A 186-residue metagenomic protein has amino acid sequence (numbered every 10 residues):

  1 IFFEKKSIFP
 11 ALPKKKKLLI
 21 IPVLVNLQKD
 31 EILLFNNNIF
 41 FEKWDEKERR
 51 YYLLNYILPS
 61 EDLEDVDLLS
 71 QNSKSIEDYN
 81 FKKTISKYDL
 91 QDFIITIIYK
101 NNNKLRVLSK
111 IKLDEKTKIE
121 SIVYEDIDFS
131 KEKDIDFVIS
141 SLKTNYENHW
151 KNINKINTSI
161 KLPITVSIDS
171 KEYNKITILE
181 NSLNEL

Functional and structural regions predicted by a protein language model:
I1, I85-E132: Amphipathic beta-strand/beta-sheet edge segments enriched in Tyr/Trp
I1-N26, D30-F35: Signal peptide-directed extracytoplasmic domains
E4-S7, E77-Y79, K100, D169-E172: Periplasmic polypeptide-binding modules associated with outer-membrane biogenesis and secretion
I21-E77, F93, T177-L186: N-terminal segment of the mature soluble domain
F35, K83, K133-S141, N145 (+1 more regions): Short, well-ordered alpha-helical segments
E77-K87: Conserved, charged/glycine-enriched, solvent-exposed linker/hinge segments that sit just outside catalytic
F137-P163, I168: Acidic, glycine-rich low-complexity/disordered segments
L162-L186: C-terminal soluble interaction/assembly domains
